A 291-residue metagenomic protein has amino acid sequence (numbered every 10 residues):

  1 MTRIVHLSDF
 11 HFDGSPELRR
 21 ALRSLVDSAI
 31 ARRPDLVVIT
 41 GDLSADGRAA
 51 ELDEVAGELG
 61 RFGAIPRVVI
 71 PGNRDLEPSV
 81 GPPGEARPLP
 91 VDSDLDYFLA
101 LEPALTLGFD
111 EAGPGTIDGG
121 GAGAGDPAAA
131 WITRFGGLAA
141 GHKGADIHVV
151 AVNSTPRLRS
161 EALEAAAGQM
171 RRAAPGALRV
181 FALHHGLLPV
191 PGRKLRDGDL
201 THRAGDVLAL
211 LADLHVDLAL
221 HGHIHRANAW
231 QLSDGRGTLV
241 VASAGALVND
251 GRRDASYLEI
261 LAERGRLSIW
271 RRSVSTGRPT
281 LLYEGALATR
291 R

Functional and structural regions predicted by a protein language model:
M1-E54, E58-R61, E77-S79, R171-R172 (+1 more regions): N-terminal active-site segment of His-dependent metallophosphoesterases
M1-V5, L107, I132-A151, A174 (+2 more regions): Beta-strand-turn-beta hairpins that frame and shape the catalytic cleft of phosphate-ester-processing enzymes
H6-S8, V37-D42, R67-N73, N153 (+3 more regions): Active-site neighborhood of phospho(di)ester-bond hydrolases with catalytic His/Asp-centered motifs
D13-P16, A45-A50, N73-P83, T133 (+5 more regions): Active-site environment of divalent metal-dependent phosphoester hydrolases
E54-A165, L210-A212, E259: Extended active-site neighborhood of metal-dependent phosphoesterases/phosphodiesterases
V68, R196-R266: Conserved beta-sheet core of the metallophosphoesterase superfamily
P175-G192: Short acidic, glycine-rich surface-loop motifs adjacent to enzyme active sites
A262-R291: A short C-terminal boundary segment appended to hydrolase-like catalytic domains
